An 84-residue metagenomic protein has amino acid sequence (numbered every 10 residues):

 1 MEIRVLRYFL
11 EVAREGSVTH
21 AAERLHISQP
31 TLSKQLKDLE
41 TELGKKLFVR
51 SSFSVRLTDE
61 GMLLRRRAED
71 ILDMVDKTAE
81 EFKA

Functional and structural regions predicted by a protein language model:
R4, F9, E42-L43: Short, basic/aromatic recognition patches that contact phosphate-bearing ligands
L10-S28: Short helix-boundary/capping micro-motifs
S17-V18, L36, R50: Helix-turn-helix DNA-binding elements, focusing on the entry/boundary residues of the two helices that contact DNA
E23-R24, T41, M62: Alpha-helical residues within the helix-turn-helix
E40-L57: A short LG(V/I)-centered, amphipathic sequence patch enriched for acidic residue(s) preceding the LG motif
E42-L43, L64-A84: Alpha-helical linker/hinge and terminal dimerization helices associated with HTH transcriptional regulators
